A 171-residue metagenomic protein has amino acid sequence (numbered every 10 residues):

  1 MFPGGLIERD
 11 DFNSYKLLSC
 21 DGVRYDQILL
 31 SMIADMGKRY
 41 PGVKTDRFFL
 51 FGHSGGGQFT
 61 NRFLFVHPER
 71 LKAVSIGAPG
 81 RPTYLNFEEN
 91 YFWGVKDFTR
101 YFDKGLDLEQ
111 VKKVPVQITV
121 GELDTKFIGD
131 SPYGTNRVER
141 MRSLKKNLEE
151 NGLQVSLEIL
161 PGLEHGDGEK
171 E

Functional and structural regions predicted by a protein language model:
M1-D46: Serine-hydrolase catalytic machinery in alpha/beta-hydrolase-like enzymes
G42-K44, H67, L108-K113: Extracellular/periplasmic catalytic domains that process cell-envelope and extracellular macromolecules
F51-G52, G56, T60: Gly/Ala-rich beta-loop-alpha elbow adjacent to hydrolase catalytic centers
F59-F63, L85: Hydrolases whose catalytic domains are alpha/beta-hydrolase-1, hotdog thioesterase, or metallo-beta-lactamase-like
R62-K72: Conserved hydrolase catalytic core segment
A73, G80-N151: The feature captures the conserved acid-bearing segment of alpha/beta-hydrolase catalytic domains
T119, R142-E171: C-terminal catalytic histidine-bearing segment of alpha/beta-hydrolase fold enzymes
